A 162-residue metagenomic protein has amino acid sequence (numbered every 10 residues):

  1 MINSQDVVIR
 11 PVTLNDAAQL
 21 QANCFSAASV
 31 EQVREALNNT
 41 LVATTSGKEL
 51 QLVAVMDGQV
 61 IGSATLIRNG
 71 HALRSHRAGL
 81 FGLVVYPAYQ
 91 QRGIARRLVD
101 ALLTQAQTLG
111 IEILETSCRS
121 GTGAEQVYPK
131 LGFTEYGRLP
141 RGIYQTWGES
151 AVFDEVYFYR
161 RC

Functional and structural regions predicted by a protein language model:
I2, P11-L14, A22-G82, Y86-P87 (+3 more regions): Acetyl-CoA-dependent GNAT
E49, V152-Y157: Short hydrophobic/aromatic beta-strand or adjacent loop that forms the aromatic wall/cage of a ligand/substrate-binding
Y86-R92, S120: Active-site acidic-Proline motif in GNAT/NAT acetyltransferases
R96: Residues forming the Rossmann-fold NAD(P)(H) cofactor-binding site
A106-S117: Conserved GNAT acetyl-CoA-binding A-motif
E115-S117, T134-S150: Conserved catalytic-core motifs of GNAT/GCN5-like acyltransferases
Y128-P129, F133: Conserved active-site tyrosine of GNAT-family acetyltransferases
